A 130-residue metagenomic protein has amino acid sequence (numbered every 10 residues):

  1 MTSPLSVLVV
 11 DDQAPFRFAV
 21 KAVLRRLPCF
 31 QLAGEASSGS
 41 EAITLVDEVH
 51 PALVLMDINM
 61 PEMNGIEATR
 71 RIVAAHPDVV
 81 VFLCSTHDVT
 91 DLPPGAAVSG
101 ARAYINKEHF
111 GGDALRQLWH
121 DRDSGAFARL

Functional and structural regions predicted by a protein language model:
S3-F16, V20-L24: Conserved acidic segment of CheY-like receiver
V10-D11, A36, V54: Conserved sequence signature across two-component system core domains
C29-S37, L45: Short hydrophobic/Thr-rich beta-strand motif most characteristic of the beta2 strand and flanking loop of CheY-like
S38-E41, N64-E67: Acidic catalytic/metal-coordinating carboxylates
V49-L55: Active-site beta3 strand of CheY-like receiver
M60: Receiver (REC) domain active-site loop signature in two-component systems and cognate sites in sensor histidine kinases
E67, H87-Q117, D121: Alpha4 helix (beta4-alpha4-beta5 surface) of REC/receiver domains from two-component response regulators
